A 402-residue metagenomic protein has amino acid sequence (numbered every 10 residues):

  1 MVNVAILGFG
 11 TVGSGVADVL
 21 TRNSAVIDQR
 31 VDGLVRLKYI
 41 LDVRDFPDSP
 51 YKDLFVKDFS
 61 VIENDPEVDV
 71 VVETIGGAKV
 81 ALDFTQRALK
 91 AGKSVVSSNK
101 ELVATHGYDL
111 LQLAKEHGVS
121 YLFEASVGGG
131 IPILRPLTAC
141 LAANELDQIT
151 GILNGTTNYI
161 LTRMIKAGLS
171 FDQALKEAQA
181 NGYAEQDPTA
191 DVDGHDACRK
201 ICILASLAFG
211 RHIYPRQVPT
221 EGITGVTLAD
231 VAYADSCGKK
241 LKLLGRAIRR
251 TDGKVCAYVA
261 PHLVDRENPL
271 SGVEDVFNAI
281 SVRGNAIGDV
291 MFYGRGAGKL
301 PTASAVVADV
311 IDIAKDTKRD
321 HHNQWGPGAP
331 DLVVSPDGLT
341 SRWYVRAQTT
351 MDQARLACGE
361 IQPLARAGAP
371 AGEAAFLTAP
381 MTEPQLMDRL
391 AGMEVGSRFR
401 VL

Functional and structural regions predicted by a protein language model:
M1-K90: N-terminal glycine-/serine-/threonine-rich beta1-alpha1-beta2 phosphate-ribose binding loop of Rossmann-like
L7, T11, G15, V35 (+16 more regions): Conserved active-site and cofactor/substrate-binding residues in soluble primary-metabolism enzymes
V56, E73, V96-S98, Y121-A125 (+2 more regions): General beta-strand structural signal in soluble alpha/beta enzymes
V68, K115-D196, I203: Rossmann-like NAD(P)H-binding beta-loop-alpha module
A81-R87, A91, S98-T138: Rossmann-fold NAD(P)-binding glycine/threonine-rich loop
L146-T150, N158-L161, I165, E177 (+4 more regions): Catalytic, metal-anchored helix/loop core of enzyme active sites in primary metabolism
Q173-G272, F277-A279: Substrate-binding/catalytic subdomain of NAD(P)-dependent oxidoreductase enzymes
V310-L402: A conserved regulatory-domain signal marking ACT and ACT-like small-molecule sensing domains and adjacent regulatory
